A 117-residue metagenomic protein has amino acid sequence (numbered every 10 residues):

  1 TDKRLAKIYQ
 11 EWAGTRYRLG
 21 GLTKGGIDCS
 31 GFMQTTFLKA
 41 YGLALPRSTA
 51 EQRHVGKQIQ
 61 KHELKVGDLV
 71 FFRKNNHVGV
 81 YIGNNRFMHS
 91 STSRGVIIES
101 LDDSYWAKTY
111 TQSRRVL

Functional and structural regions predicted by a protein language model:
T1-R16, V116-L117: Intrinsically disordered, low-complexity, Pro/Ser/Thr/Asn/Gly/Ala-rich spacer/linker segments adjacent to signal
A13-V66: Catalytic cysteine-centered active-site loop
L43-D103: ...with weaker cross-activation on analogous glycine-rich loops/strands in unrelated enzymes
A107-L117: Glycine- and charge-enriched low-complexity intrinsically disordered segments
